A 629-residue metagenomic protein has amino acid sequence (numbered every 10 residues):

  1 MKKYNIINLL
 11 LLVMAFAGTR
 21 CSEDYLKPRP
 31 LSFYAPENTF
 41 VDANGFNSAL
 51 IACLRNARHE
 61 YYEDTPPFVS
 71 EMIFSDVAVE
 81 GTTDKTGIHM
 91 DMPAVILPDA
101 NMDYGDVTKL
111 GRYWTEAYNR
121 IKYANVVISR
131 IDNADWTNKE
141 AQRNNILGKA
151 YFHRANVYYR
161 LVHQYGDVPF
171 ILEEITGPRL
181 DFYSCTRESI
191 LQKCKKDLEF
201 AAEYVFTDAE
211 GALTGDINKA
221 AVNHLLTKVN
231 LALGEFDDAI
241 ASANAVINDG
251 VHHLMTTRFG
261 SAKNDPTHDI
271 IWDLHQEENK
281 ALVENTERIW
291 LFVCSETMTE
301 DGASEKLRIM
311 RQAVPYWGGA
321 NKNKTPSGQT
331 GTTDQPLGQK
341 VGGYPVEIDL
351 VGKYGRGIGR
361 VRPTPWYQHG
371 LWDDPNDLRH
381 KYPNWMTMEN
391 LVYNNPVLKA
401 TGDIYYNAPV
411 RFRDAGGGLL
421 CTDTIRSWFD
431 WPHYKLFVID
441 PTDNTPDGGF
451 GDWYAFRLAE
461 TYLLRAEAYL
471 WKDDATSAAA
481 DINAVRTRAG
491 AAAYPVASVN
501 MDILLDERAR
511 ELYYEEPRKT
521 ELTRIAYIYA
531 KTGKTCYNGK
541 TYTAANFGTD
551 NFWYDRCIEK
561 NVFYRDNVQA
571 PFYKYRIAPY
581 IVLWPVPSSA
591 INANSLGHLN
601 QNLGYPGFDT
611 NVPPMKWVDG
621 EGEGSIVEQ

Functional and structural regions predicted by a protein language model:
A17-V41, A155, C194, T227 (+2 more regions): Bacterial Sec-dependent N-terminal signal peptides
C21-Y25, A117-R120, K193-K195, K263-G338 (+4 more regions): Long, intrinsically disordered, low-complexity segments
S22-I88, N230-Y405: An aromatic- and glycine-enriched ligand-binding surface/loop that stacks and positions planar moieties
N38-I51, R55-P66, D84-Y165, C185-S189 (+2 more regions): Conserved, well-structured interaction surfaces
V351-V485: C-terminal substrate/ligand-recognition segments
